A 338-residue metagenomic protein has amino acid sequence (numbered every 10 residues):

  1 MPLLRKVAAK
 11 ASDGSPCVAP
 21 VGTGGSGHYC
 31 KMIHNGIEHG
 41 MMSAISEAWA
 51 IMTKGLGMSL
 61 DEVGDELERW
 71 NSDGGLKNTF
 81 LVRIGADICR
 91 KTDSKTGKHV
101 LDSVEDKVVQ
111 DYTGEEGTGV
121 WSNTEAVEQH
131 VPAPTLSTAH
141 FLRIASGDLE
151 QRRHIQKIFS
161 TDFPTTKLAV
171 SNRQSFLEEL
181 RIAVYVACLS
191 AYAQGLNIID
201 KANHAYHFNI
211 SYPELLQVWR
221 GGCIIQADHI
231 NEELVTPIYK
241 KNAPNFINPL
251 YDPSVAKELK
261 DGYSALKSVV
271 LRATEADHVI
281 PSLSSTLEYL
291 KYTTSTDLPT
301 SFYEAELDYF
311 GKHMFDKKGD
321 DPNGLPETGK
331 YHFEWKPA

Functional and structural regions predicted by a protein language model:
M1: Phosphate/pyrophosphate-binding betaalpha-module
R5: Mobile, glycine-rich extracellular loop/lid and propeptide segments that shape or gate substrate/ligand access
A9-K10: Nucleotide-state-sensitive switch-loop elements of NTP-binding domains
D13-V18, T23-G27, K31, N35 (+2 more regions): C-terminal substrate-binding/catalytic lobe of Rossmann-fold NAD(P)-dependent dehydrogenases
K260-D261, A265-A338: C-terminal amphipathic alpha-helical interaction region
